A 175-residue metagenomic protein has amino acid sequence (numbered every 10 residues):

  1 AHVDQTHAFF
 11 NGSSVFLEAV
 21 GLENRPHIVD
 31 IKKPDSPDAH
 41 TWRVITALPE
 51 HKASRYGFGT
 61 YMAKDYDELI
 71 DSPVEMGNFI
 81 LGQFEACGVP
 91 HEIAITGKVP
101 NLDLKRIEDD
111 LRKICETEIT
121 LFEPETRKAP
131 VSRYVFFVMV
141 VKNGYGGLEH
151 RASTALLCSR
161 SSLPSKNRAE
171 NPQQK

Functional and structural regions predicted by a protein language model:
A1-N24: Glycine/proline-rich low-complexity spacer/linker segments in large multi-domain proteins
H7, T60-M62, L81-F84: Short, exposed beta-strand/loop patches in secreted or surface proteins that constitute
S13, N24-P26, D30-I45, P49 (+2 more regions): Zn2+-dependent metallopeptidase catalytic core
V15, V20-L22, A53, V74-E75 (+3 more regions): Short capping/connector residues at structural and topological boundaries
E23-P34, I70-N78, V138-K142, Q173-K175: Noncatalytic linker/hinge segments flanking ATPase motor cores
S54-N78: C-terminal beta-strand-rich structural cap/linker in extracellular carbohydrate-active enzymes
I80-K175: Juxtacatalytic substrate-recognition/specificity segment
